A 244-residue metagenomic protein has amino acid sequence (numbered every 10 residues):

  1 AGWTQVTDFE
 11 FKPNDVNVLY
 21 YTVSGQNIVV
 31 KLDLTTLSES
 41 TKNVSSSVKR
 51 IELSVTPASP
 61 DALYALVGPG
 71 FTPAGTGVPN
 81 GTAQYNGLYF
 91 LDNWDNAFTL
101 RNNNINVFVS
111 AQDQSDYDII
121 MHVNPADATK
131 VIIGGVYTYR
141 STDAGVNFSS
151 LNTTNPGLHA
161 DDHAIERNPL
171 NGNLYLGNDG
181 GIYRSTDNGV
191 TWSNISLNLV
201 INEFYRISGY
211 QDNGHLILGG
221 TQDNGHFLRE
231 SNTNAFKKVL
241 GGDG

Functional and structural regions predicted by a protein language model:
A1-G244: Beta-propeller blade termini and top-face loops
